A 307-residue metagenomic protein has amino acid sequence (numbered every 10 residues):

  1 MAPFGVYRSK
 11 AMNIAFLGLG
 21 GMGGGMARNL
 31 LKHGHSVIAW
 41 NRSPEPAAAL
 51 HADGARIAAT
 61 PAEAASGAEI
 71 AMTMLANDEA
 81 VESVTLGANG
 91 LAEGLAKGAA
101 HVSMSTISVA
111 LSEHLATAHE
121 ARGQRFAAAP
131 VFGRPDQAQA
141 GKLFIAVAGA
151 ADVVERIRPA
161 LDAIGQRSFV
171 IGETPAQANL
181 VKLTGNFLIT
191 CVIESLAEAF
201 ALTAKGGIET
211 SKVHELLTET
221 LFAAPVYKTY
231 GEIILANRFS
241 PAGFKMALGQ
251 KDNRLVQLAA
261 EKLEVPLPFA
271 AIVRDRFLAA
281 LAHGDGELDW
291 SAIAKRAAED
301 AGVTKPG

Functional and structural regions predicted by a protein language model:
F4-M74, A99, M104, P135 (+1 more regions): NAD(P)+-binding Rossmann beta1-loop-alpha1 motif at the extreme N-terminus of oxidoreductases
M26-A27, P46, L115, A160 (+1 more regions): Hydrophobic residues within alpha-helices that form the first helical element adjacent to the glycine-rich loop
V37, I57, F126-A127, S168 (+2 more regions): Hydrophobic beta-strand scaffold residues
P61-S66, I70, L75-L143: Rossmann-like NAD(P)(H) cofactor-binding subdomain of soluble oxidoreductases
T106-T190: Rossmann-fold dinucleotide-binding core
P175-A301: Helical "substrate-binding/catalytic lid" subdomain of Rossmann-like NAD(P)-dependent dehydrogenases/reductases
